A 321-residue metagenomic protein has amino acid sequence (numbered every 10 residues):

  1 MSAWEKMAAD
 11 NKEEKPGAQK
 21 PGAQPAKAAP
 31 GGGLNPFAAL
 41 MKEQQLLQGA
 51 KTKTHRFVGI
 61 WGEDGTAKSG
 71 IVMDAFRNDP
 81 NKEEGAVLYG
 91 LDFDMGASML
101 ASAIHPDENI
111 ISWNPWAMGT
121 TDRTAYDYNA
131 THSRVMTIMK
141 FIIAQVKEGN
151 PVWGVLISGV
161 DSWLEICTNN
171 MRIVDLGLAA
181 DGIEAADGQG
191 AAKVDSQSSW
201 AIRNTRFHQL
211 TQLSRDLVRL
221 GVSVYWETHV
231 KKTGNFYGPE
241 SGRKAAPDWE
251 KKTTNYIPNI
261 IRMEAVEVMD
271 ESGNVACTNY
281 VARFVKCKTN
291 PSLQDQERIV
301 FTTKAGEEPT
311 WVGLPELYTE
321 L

Functional and structural regions predicted by a protein language model:
S2-E43, T52-V58, M269-L321: C-terminal regions of RecA-like/P-loop NTPase motor modules
Q45-G154: Walker A/P-loop NTP-binding active-site region of P-loop NTPases, recognizing the glycine-rich GxxxxGKT/S
G70, L100, I166-C167, N235-Y237 (+1 more regions): Short glycine-/acidic-enriched loop or helix-start segments at secondary-structure transitions that form or flank
A75-P80, N114-G119, M171-R172, K231-G234 (+1 more regions): Short regulatory "switch" loops immediately downstream of catalytic or recognition motifs within protein catalytic
N78, I138-Q145, S162-I166, E227 (+2 more regions): Conserved, well-folded catalytic cores of nucleic-acid-processing and energy-transducing macromolecular machines
A97, W163, E267-V268: Glycine-rich nucleotide phosphate-binding loop and flanking beta-alpha elements of Rossmann-like dinucleotide-binding
P151-N255: P-loop NTPase motor core
R215-K304: Phosphate-binding/switch region of NTP-binding enzymes
